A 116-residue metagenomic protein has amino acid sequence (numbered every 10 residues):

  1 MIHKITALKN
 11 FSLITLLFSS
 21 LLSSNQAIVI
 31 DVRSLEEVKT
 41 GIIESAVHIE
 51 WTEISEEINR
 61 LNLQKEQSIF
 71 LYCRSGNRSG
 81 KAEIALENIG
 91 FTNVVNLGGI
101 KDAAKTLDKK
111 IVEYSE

Functional and structural regions predicted by a protein language model:
I2-A7, A27-I28, L35-Q67, N77-E116: Rhodanese-like catalytic fold shared by cysteine-dependent sulfurtransferases and DSP/PTP-type phosphatases
T6-L16: Sec-dependent signal peptide hydrophobic core
T15-S23: Hydrophobic h-region of N-terminal signal peptides that target proteins for export in Gram-negative bacteria
S19-S20, S75, S79: Short linear Ser/Thr-Pro motifs
Y72: Short, surface-exposed ligand- or partner-binding patches at beta-edge/loop junctions that are enriched in aromatics
